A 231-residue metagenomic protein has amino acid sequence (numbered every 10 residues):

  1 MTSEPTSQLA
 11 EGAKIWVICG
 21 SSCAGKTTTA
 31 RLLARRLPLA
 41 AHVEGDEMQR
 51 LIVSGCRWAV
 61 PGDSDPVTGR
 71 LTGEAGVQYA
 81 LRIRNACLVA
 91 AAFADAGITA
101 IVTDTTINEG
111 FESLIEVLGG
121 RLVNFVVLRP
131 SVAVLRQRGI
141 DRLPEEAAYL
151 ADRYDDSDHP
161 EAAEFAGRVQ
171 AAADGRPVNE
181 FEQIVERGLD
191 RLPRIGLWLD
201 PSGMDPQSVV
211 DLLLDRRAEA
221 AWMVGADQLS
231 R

Functional and structural regions predicted by a protein language model:
I18: Hydrophobic anchor at the beta1->P-loop junction of P-loop NTPases
S21: P-loop (Walker A) phosphate-binding loop of NTP-binding proteins
A24: ATP-binding Walker
T27: Walker A/P-loop
R31-C87: Conserved substrate/cofactor phosphate-moiety recognition/catalytic segment in nucleotide-dependent phosphotransferases
V77-L122: Glycine-rich phosphate-binding loop used to anchor ATP phosphates in small-molecule kinases, encompassing both
D104, G119-R142: Conserved phosphate-donor/acceptor-positioning beta-strand/loop module used by diverse small-molecule
E145-V209, G225-R231: Small-molecule kinase domains that catalyze NTP-dependent phosphoryl transfer to phosphate-bearing small molecules
